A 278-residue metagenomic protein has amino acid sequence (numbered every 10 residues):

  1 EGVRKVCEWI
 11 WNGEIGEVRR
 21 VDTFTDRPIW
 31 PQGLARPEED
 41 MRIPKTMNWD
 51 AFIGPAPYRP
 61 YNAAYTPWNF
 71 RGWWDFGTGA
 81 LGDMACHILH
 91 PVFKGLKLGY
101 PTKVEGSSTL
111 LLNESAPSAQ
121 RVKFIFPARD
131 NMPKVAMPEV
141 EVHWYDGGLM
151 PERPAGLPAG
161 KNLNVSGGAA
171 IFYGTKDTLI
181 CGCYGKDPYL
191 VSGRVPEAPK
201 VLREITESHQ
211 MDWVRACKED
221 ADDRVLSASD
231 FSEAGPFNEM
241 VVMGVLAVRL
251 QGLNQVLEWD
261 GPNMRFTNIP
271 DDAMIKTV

Functional and structural regions predicted by a protein language model:
E1-N48: A contiguous active-site-proximal alpha/beta segment in oxidoreductase catalytic domains
V3, D26, Y58, T66-N69 (+1 more regions): Active-site-proximal cap/loop segments of hydrolase catalytic domains
D22-T25, A56, S108: Residues that line or immediately flank small-molecule/substrate-binding pockets and catalytic motifs
W30-Q32, P60-N62, P151-P154, C181: Short, solvent-exposed loop/turn elements at domain surfaces
G33-R36, W68-T78: Flexible glycine/proline-enriched surface loops and loop-helix/loop-strand junctions
G79, H90: Substrate-binding clefts and catalytic carboxylate motifs of secreted carbohydrate-active enzymes
M84, L89, L96, Y100-V278: Glycine-enriched catalytic-core subsegment of oxygenase/oxidase enzymes
